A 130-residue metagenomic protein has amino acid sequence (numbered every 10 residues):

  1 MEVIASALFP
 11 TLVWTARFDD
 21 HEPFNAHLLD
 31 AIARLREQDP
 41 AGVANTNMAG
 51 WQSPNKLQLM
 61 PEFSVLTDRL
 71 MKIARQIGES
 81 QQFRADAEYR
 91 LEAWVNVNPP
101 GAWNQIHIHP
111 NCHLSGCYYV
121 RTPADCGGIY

Functional and structural regions predicted by a protein language model:
M1-D86: Non-heme Fe(II)/2-oxoglutarate
E92-Y130: Catalytic core of non-heme Fe(II) oxygenases with the double-stranded beta-helix
